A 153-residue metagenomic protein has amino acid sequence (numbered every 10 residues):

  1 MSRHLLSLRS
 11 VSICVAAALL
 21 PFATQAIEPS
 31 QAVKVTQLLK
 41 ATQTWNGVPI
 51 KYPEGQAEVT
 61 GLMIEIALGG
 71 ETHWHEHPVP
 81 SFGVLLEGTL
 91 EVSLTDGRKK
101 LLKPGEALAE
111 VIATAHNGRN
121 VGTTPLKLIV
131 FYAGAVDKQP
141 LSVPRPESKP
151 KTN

Functional and structural regions predicted by a protein language model:
S2-L5, S12-I13, L19-T60, A109 (+1 more regions): A short, N-terminal "cap"/entry segment at the start of jelly-roll beta-barrel domains of the cupin/DSBH fold
P53-E58, G69-V84: A short beta-loop-beta micro-motif enriched in histidine and acidic residues
Q56-G61, H77, E87, A113 (+1 more regions): Extracytoplasmic
E65, E91, I129-Y132: Soluble periplasmic/extracytoplasmic beta-strand elements of cell-envelope proteins
I66, D96-A113: Short acidic-glycine-tyrosine-enriched beta hairpin
E71-H73, L108, I112-R119: Histidine-centered metal-chelating micro-motifs
H77-D96, E106: Glycine- and acidic-residue-biased ligand/ion/polar-headgroup-sensing regions
A113-K138: Ligand-binding loop in jelly-roll beta-barrel domains
